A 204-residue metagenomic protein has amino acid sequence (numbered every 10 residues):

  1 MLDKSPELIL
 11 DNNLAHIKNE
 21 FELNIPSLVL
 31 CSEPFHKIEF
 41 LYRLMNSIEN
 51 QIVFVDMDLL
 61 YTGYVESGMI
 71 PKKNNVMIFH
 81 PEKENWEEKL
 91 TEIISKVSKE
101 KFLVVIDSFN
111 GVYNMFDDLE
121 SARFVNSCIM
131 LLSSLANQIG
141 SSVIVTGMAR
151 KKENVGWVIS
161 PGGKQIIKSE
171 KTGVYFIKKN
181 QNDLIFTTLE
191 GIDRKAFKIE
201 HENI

Functional and structural regions predicted by a protein language model:
M1-I25: A short, basic N-terminal segment
F21-I93: Conserved P-loop
L28, L103-D107, I144: Structural motif
L59-Y61, E82-N85, N110-V112, A149-E153 (+1 more regions): Conserved nucleotide-binding/hydrolysis micro-motifs of P-loop NTPases
V65-E66, M115-D117, N154-V158: Short, well-ordered secondary-structure micro-motifs
P81-I139: Phosphate-binding/switch loop-helix module in NTP-utilizing enzymes
S141-I204: Phosphate-binding/switch region of NTP-binding enzymes
